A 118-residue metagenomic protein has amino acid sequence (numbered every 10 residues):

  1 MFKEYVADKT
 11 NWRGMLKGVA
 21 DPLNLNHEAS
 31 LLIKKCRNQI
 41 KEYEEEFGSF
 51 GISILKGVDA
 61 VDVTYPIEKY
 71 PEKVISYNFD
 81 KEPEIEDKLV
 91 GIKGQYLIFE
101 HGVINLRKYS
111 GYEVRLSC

Functional and structural regions predicted by a protein language model:
M1-S53: Aromatic/basic micro-patches that form nucleic-acid/chromatin recognition or nuclease catalytic surfaces
E45-I67: Divalent-metal-activated hydrolytic enzyme cores
V61-K81: Short boundary/loop segments of OB/S1/cold-shock single-stranded nucleic-acid-binding domains
Q95-F99: Short aromatic-glycine-enriched beta-strand elements
I104-L116: A short macromolecule-binding patch
